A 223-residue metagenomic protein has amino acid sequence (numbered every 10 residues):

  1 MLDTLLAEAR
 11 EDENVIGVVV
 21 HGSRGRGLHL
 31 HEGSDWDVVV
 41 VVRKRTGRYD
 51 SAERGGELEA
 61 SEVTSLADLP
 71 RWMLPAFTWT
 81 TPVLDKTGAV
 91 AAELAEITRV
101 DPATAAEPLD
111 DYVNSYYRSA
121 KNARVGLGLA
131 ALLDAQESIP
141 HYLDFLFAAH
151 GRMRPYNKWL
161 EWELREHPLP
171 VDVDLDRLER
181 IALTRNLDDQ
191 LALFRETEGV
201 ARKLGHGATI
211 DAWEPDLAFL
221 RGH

Functional and structural regions predicted by a protein language model:
M1-E13, H21-S34, V39-F77: Metal-dependent nucleotidyltransferase catalytic core
T4, R10-E13, K86, T104 (+2 more regions): Short linear motifs in intrinsically disordered/low-complexity regions
L5, E62, E93, L178-L183: Generic hydrophobic, helix-prone segments enriched in Leu/Val/Ile
D37, M73, T80, L160-E163 (+1 more regions): Short linear interaction motif-like sites in intrinsically disordered regions of transcription factors
V40-R43, T80-T81, E161, L169-P170: Short, surface-exposed linear patches
R48-V125, G222: Conserved NTP/Mg2+-binding pocket subregion across the NTase superfamily
E96-H223: Conserved nucleotidyltransferase catalytic core and NTase-mimicking acidic/glycine-rich helix/loop elements in nucleic
